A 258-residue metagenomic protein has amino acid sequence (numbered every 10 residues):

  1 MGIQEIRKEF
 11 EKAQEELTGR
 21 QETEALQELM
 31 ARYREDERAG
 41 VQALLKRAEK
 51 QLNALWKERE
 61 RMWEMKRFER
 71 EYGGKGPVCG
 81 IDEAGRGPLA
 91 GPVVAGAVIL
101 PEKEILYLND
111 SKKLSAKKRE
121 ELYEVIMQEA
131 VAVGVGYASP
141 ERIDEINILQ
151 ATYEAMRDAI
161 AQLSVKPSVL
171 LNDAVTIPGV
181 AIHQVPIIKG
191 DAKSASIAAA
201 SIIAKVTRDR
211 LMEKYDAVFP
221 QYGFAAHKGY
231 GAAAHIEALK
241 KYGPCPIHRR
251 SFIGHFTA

Functional and structural regions predicted by a protein language model:
M1-C79, R86-A258: RNase H-like, Mg2+-dependent phosphodiesterase core, and more generally RNA phosphate-backbone-engaging helix-loop
